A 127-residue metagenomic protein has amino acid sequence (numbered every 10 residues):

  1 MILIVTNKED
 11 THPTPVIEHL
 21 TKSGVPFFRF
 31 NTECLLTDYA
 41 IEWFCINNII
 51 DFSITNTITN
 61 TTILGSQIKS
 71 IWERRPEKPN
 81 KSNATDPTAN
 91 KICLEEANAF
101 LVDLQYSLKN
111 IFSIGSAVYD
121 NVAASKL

Functional and structural regions predicted by a protein language model:
M1-L3: Extreme N-terminal starter segment of soluble prokaryotic enzymes
N7-H19, F30-L127: Conserved N-proximal alpha/beta basic substrate-recognition cap immediately N-terminal to, or forming the N-lobe
G24-F30: Short hydrophobic/aromatic-enriched beta-strand-loop microsegments
